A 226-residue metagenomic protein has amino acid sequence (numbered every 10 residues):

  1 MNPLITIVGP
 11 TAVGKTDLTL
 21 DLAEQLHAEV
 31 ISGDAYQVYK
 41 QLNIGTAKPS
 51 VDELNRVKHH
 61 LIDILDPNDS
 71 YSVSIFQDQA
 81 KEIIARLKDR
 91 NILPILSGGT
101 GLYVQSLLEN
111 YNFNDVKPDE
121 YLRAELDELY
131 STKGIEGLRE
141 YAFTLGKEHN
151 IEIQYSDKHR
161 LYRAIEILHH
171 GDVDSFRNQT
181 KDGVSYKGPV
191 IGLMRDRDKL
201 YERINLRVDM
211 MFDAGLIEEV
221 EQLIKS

Functional and structural regions predicted by a protein language model:
M1-S226: Phosphate/pyrophosphate-binding catalytic cores of soluble transferases and nucleic-acid-acting enzymes
